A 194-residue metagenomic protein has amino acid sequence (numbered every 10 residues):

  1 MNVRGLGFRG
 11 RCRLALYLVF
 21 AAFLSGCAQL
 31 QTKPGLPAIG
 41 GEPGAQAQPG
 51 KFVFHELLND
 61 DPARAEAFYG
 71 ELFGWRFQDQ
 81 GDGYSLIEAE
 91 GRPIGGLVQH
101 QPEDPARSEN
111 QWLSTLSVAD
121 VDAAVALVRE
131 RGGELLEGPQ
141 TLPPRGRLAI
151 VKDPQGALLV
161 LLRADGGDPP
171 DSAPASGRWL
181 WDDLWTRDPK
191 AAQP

Functional and structural regions predicted by a protein language model:
N2-L16: Bacterial N-terminal signal peptides that target proteins for export
F23-G26: C-terminal motif of bacterial Sec signal peptides marking the signal peptidase cleavage site
A28-A47, V125, R129, G133-L184: Vicinal oxygen chelate
L30-E42, G74-E109, D153-G166: Conserved short beta-strand elements that form part of the metal-binding/catalytic scaffold of enzyme active sites
P34-L36, E56-P93, E130, G138-G146 (+2 more regions): Core segments of cupin and vicinal oxygen chelate
Q48-G50, Q80: Short, surface-exposed loop/turn motifs at beta-strand boundaries within globular domains
G50-D60, S85-L86, E103-R129, R147-K152 (+1 more regions): Vicinal oxygen chelate
